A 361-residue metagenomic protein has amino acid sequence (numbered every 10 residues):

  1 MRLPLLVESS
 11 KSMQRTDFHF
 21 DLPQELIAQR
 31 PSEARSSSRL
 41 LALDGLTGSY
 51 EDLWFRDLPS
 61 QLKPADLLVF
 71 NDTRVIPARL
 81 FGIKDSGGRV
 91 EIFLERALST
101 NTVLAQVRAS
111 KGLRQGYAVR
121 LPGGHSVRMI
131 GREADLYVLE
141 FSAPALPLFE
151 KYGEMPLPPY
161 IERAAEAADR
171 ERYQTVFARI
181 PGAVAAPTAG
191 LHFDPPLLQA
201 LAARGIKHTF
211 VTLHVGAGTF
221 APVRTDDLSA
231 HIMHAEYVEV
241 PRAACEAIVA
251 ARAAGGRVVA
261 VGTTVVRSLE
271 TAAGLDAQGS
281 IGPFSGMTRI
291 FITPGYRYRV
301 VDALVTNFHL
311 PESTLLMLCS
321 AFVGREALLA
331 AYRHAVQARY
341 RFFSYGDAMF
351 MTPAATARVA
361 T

Functional and structural regions predicted by a protein language model:
L6-T361: Surface-exposed, charge/polar-rich loops and edge strands
